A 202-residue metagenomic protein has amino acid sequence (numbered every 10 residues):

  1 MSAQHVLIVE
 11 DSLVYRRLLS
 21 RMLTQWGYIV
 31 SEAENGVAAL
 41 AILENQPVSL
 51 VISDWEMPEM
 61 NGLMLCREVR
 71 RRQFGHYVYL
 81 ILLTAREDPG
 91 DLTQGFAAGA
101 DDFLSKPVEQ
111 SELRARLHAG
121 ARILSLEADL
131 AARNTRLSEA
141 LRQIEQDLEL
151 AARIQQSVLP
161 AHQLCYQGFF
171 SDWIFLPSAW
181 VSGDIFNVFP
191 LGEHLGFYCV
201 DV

Functional and structural regions predicted by a protein language model:
E10, D54, T84: Active-site residues of response regulator receiver
R16, P58-E59, H76, T84 (+2 more regions): The feature encodes the CheY-like receiver
R17-Q25: Charged docking surfaces used in two-component/phosphorelay signaling
E32-L50: Acidic, metal-coordinating helix/loop segments flanking the phosphotransfer/catalytic sites of two-component signaling
M57, V69, G95: Receiver (REC) domain active-site loop signature in two-component systems and cognate sites in sensor histidine kinases
R133-V202: … and, occasionally, acidic/histidine-rich disordered N-termini of signaling adaptors
